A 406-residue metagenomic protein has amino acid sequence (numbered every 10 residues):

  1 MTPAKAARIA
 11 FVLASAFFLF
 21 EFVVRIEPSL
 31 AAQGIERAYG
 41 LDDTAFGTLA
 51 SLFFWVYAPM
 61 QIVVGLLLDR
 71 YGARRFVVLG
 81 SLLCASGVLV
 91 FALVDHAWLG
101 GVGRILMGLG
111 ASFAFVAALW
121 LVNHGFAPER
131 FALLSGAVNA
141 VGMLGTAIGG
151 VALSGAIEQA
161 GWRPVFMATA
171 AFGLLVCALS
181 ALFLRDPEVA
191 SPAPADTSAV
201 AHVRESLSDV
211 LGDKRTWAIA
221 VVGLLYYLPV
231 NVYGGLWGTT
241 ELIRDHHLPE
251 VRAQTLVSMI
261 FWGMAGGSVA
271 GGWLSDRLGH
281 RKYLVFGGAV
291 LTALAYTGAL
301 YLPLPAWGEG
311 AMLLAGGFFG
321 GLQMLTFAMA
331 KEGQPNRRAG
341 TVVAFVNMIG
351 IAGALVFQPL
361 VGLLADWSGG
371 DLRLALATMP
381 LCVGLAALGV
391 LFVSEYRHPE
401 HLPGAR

Functional and structural regions predicted by a protein language model:
M1-P3, P187-A220, R406: Juxtamembrane intracellular "pre-TM" segments in multi-pass secondary transporters
I9-D43, Y233-T239, F357-G362: Extracytoplasmic
P28-L30, D213-V269, A354-G362: Extracytoplasmic gate region of multi-pass secondary transporters
P59-W98: Conserved MFS/SLC helix-loop-helix module at the cytosolic interface between two early adjacent transmembrane helices
M60-G72, G267-H280: Helix-to-loop junctions at the C-terminal end of transmembrane segments in multipass secondary transporters
R70-G80, D276-A289: Cytoplasmic membrane-interface "Motif A"-like loop-to-helix N-cap segments of 12-TM Major Facilitator Superfamily
G103-V141: Cytoplasmic helix-loop-helix junction between adjacent transmembrane helices in 12-TM secondary transporters
V138-D186: Helix-loop-helix hairpin linking two adjacent transmembrane segments in secondary transporters
